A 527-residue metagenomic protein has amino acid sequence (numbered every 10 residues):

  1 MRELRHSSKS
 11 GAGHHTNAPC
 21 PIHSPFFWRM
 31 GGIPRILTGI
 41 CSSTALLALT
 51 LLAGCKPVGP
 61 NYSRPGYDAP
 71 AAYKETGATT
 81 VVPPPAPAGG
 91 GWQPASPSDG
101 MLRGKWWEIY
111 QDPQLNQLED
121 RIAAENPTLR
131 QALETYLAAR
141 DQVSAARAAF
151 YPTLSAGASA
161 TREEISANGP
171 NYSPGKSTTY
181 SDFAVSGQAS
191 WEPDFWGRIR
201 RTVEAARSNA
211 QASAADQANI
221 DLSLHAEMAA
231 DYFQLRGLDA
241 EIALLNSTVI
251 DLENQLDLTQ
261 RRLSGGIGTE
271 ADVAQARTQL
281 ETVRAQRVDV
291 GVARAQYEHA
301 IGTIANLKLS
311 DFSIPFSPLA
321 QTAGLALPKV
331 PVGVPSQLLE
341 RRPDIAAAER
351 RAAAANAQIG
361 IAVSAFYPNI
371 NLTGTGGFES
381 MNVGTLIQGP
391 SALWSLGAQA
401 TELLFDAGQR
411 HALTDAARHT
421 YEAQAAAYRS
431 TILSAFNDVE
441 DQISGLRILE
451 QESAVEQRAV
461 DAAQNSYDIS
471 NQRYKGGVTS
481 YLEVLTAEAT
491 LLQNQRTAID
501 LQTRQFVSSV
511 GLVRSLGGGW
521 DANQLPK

Functional and structural regions predicted by a protein language model:
G31-G32: Glycine-centered motif in EGF-like
G39-A53: Bacterial N-terminal signal peptides
L49-A124, F183, R207, G291-E340 (+3 more regions): Terminal intrinsically disordered/low-complexity segments used for targeting and assembly
K56-E227, N369-G374, L404-T414, Y421: Short flexible linkers and secondary-structure junctions
R130-Q131, R147-A148, P193-D221, A271 (+7 more regions): Sec/SRP-type N-terminal targeting helices
T161-I165, I304, G377-M381: Structural signature of outer-membrane beta-barrel domains
I199, A215-V334, G445, L449 (+4 more regions): Periplasmic alpha-helical coiled-coil/stalk elements that build and connect Gram-negative outer-membrane
L263-I267, Y474-V478, S515-G519: A short glycine-centered flexible hinge/capping loop motif at secondary-structure junctions
